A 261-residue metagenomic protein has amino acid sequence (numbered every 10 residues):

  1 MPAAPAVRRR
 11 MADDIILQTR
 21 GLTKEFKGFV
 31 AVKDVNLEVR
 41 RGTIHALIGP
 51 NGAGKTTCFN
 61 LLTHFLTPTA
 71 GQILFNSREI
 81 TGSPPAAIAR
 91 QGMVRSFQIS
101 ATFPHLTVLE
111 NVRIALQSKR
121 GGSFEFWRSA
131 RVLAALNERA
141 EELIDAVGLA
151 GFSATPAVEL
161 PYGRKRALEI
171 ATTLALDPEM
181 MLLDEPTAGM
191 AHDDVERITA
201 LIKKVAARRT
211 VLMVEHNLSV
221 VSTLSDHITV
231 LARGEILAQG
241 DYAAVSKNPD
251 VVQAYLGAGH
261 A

Functional and structural regions predicted by a protein language model:
P2-A261: Glycine-rich phosphate-binding loops of nucleotide-dependent enzymes
